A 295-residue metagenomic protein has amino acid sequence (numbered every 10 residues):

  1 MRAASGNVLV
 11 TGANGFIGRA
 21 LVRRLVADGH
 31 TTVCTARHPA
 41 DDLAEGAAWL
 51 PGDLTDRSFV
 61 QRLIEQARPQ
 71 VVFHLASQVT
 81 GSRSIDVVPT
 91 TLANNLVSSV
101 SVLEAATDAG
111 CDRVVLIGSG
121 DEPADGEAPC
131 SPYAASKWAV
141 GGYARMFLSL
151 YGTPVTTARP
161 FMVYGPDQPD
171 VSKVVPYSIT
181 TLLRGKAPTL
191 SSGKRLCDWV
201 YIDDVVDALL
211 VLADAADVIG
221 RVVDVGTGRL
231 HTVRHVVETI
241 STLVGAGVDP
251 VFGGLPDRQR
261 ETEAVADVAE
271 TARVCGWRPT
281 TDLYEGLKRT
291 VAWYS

Functional and structural regions predicted by a protein language model:
V8-V26: N-terminal Rossmann NAD(P)H-binding glycine-rich loop of SDR-like oxidoreductase domains
T11, T35, V72-A76, V114-G120 (+1 more regions): SDR active-site strand-loop-helix element
T35-P39, L54: N-terminal Rossmann-fold cofactor-binding loop
E45-D56: Rossmann-fold cofactor-recognition segment
L54-N94: NAD(P)H-binding glycine-rich loop region in Rossmannoid oxidoreductase-like domains and their noncatalytic homologs
H74, A93, V97-Y133: Conserved Rossmann-fold NAD(P)-dependent oxidoreductase catalytic core, especially the SDR/UDP-sugar
P132-A134, W138, G142-C197, I202-A213 (+1 more regions): NAD(P)-dependent short-chain dehydrogenase/reductase
L182-K186, L190-S295: C-terminal substrate-binding subdomain of Rossmann-fold SDR/epimerase-dehydratase oxidoreductases
